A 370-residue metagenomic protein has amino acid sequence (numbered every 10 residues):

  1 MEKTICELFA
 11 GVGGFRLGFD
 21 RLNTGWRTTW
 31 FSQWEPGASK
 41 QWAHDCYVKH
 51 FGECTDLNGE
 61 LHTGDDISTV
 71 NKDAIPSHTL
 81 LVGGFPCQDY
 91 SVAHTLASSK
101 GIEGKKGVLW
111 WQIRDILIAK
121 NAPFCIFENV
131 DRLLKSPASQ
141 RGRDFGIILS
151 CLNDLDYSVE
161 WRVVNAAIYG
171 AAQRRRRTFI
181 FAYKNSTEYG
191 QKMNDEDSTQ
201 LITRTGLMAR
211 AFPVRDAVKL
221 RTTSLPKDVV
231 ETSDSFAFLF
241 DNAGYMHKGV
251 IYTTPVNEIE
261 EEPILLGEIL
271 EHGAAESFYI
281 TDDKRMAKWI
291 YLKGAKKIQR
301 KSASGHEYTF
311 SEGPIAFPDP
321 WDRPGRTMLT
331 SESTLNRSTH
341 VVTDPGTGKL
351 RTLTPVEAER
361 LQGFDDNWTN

Functional and structural regions predicted by a protein language model:
M1-F124, V130-G146, S150-N153: Core alpha/beta nucleotide-donor-binding catalytic domains of modification enzymes
R16-L17, Q88-V92, L133-S136, G170-Q173 (+2 more regions): Short catalytic/ligand-binding loop motif for oxyanion handling, primarily in non-cytosolic enzymes, centered on
G64, D131, D156-I168: Conserved S-adenosyl-L-methionine
V82, W161-V163, F179-F181, T327: Conserved hydrophobic/aromatic beta-strand scaffold that supports enzyme active sites
K120-P123, Y157, R176, N336: A short helix->loop->beta-strand "cap" motif at the edges of active sites that frequently abuts
I148, E160, R174-T178, P324 (+1 more regions): Residues that flank catalytic or metal-binding motifs in active/ligand-binding sites
A171-V250: Flexible, glycine-/basic-rich loop-and-beta segments that form/coincide with the SAM-dependent methyltransferase
H247-N370: C-terminal target-recognition/interaction regions appended to catalytic cores
